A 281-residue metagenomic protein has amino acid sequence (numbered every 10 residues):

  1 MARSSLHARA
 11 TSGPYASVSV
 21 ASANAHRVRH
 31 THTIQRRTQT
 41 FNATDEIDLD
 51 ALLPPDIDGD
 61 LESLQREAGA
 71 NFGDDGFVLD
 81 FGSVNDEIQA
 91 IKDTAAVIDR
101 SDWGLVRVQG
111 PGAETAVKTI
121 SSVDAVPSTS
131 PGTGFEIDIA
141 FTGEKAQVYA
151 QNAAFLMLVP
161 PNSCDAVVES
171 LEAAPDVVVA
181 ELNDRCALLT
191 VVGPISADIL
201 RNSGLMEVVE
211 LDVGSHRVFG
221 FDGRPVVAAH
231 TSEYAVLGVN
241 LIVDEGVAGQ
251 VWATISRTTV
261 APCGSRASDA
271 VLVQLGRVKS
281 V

Functional and structural regions predicted by a protein language model:
M1-H26: N-terminal chloroplast transit peptides
H26, H30-H32: Intrinsic-disorder-associated, low-complexity terminal segments enriched in Asp/Asn/His/Tyr and depleted of Lys/Arg
H32-V281: Basic, glycine/lysine-rich polyanion-binding surfaces/domains
